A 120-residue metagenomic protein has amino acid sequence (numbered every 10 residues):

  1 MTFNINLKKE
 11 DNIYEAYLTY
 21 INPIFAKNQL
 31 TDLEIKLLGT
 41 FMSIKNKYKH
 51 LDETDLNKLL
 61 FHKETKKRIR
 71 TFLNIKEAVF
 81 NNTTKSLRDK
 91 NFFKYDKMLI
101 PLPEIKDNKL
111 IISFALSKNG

Functional and structural regions predicted by a protein language model:
M1-I5, K94, I111-S113: Eukaryotic partner-binding/assembly regions in large regulatory complexes
M1-Q29: Positively charged, structured surface patches that bind polyanionic biopolymers
Q29-L30, I75: Alpha-helical hairpin
D32-E64: Short helix->loop/beta-hairpin flanking segments within DNA-binding domains
L59-E77: Short helix-coil junctions and helix-kink-helix linkers
I75, F80-N81, K85-I100: A short, conserved structural fragment
M98-L110: Minor-groove-contacting beta-hairpin "wing" of winged helix-turn-helix DNA-binding domains
D107-G120: Short, amphipathic alpha-helical interaction segments positioned at domain boundaries
